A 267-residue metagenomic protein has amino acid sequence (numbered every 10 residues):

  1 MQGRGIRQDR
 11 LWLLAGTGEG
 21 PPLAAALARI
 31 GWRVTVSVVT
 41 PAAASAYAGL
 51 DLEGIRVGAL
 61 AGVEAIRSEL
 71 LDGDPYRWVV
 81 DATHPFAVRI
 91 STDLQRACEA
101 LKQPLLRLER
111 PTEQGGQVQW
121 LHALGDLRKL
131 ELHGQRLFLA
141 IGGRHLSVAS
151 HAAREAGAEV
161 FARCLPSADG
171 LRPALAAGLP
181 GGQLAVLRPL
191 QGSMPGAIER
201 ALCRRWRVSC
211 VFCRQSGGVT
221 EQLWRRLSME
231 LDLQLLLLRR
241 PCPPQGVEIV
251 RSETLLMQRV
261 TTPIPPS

Functional and structural regions predicted by a protein language model:
D9-P41: N-terminal basic/disordered segments at the start of proteins
R10, R77-W78, R136, S209-C210: Structural motif
V34-P41, E159-S167, L238: Short internal beta-strands
T35-A59, Q119, G170-A177: N-terminal beta-loop-helix "entrance" segment that forms/cooperates in small-molecule cofactor or anionic ligand
L50-L71, V186-I198: Glycine-rich, highly charged phosphate/nucleotide-binding loops
I66-D72, Y76-D126: Glycine/small-residue-rich loop that forms an oxyanion/phosphate-binding "nest" at active or ligand-binding sites
L105, E109-E113, R136-S193, A201-R204 (+1 more regions): Conserved mixed alpha/beta catalytic, RNA-binding, or beta-rich assembly cores of soluble enzyme, regulatory
C203-W206, C210, R214-E221, L227 (+1 more regions): C-terminal functional extensions of proteins
